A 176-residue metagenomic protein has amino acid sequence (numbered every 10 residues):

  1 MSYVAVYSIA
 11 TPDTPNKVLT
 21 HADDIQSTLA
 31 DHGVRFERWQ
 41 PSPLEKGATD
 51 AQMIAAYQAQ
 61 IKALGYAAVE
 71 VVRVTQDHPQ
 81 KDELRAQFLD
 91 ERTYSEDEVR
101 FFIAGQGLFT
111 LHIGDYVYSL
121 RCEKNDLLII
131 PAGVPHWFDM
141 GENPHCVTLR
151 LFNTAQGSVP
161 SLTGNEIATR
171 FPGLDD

Functional and structural regions predicted by a protein language model:
M1-Y66: N-terminal leader/capping segments at the start of a protein or of a new domain
R38, E70-R73, R150: Structural signal for conserved beta-strand scaffold positions within catalytic alpha/beta enzyme cores
V71-S95: Conserved short histidine dyad/triad with adjacent acidic residue
R92-I113: Short, conserved beta-strand element in jelly-roll/cupin
L111-G114, S119-R121, M140-G141, P160-L162: A short secondary-structure junction signal
C122-E142: Conserved metal-binding segment of the jelly-roll/cupin
D139-D176: Double-stranded beta-helix
